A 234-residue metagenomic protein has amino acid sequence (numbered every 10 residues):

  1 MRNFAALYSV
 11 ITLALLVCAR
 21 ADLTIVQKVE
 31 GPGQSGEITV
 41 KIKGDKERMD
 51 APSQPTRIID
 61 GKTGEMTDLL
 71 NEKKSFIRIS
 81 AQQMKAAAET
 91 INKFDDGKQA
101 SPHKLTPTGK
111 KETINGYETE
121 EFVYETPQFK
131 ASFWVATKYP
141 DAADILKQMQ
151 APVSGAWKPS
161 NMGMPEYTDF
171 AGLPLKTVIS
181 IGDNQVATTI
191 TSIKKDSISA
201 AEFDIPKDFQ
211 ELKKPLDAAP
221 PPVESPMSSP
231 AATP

Functional and structural regions predicted by a protein language model:
M1, L13-L16, P234: Intrinsic structural disorder
M1-L7: Positively charged n-region of N-terminal signal peptides that target proteins for export
L7, T12, S228-A232: Intrinsically disordered, low-complexity serine/threonine-rich segments
Y8-D22: Sec/Tat signal peptide C-region and signal peptidase I cleavage site
A19-P234: Extended soluble regions of mature proteins
